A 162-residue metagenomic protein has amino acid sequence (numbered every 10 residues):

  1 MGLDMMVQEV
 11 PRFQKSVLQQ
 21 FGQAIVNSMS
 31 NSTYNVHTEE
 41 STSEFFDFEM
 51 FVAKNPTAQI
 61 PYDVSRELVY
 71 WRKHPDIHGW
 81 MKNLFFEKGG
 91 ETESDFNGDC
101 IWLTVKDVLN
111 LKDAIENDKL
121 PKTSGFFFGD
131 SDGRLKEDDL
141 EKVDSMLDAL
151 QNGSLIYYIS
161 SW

Functional and structural regions predicted by a protein language model:
M1-I156, S160-W162: Acidic (Asp/Glu-rich) sequence patches and key acidic residues that form negatively charged surfaces used
